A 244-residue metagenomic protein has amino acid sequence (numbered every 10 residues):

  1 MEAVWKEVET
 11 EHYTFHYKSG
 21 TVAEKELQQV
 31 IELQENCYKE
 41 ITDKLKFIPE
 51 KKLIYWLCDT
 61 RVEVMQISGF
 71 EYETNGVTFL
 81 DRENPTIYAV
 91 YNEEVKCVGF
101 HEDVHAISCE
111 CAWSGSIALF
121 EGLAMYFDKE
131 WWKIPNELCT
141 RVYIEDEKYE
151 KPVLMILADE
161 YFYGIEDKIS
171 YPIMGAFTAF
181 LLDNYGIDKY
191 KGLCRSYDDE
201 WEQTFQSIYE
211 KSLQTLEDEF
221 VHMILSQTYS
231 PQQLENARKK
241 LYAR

Functional and structural regions predicted by a protein language model:
E2-S116, W201: Juxtacatalytic substrate-recognition/specificity segment
G69-E83, V90-E94, E110-R244: Acidic/His/Gly-enriched intrinsically disordered linker/tail segments that often contain short helix/coil "MoRF-like"
